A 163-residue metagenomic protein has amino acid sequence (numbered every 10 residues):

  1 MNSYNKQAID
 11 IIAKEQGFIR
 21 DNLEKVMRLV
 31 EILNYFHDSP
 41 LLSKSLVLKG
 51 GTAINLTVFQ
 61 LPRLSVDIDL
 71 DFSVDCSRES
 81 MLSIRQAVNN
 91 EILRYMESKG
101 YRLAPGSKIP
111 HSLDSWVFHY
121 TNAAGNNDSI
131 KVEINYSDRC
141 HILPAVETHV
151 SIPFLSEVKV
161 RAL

Functional and structural regions predicted by a protein language model:
M1-V47, A87, E91: Helical scaffold of the NTase/Pol beta-like nucleotidyltransferase catalytic core
D10-E15, M27-N34, H111-L163: Catalytic cores of NTP-dependent nucleotidyl/adenyl transfer enzymes across multiple folds
I11-G17, I68-R78: Glycine-/proline-rich flexible loop or hinge segments
H37-I68, V74: Active-site nucleotide-donor binding segment shared across nucleotidyl transfer reactions
L48-T52, R102-V117: Short, glycine/charge-rich beta-strand/loop segments that flank catalytic centers and engage negatively charged groups
L64, S83-V88, E147-H149: "Short basic amphipathic alpha-helical interaction patches in structured regions
F72-P110: Metal-dependent nucleotidyltransferase catalytic core
